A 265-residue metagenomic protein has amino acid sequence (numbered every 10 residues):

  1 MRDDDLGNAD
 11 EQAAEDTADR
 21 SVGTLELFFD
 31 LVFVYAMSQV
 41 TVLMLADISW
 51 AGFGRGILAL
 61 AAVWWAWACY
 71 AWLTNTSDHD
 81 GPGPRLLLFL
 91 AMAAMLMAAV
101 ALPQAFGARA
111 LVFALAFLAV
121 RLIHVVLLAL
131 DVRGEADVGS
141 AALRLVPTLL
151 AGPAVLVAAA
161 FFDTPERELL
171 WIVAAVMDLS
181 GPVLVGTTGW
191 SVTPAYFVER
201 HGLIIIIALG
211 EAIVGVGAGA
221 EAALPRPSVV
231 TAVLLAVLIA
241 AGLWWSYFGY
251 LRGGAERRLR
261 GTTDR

Functional and structural regions predicted by a protein language model:
M1-G23, L27, V32-Y35, M44 (+5 more regions): Predominantly late transmembrane helices and immediately cytosolic-facing juxtamembrane segments
T41-A51: A short alpha/beta connector and helix-capping loop motif
A51-I57: Short secondary-structure junction/hinge motifs that connect adjacent elements
